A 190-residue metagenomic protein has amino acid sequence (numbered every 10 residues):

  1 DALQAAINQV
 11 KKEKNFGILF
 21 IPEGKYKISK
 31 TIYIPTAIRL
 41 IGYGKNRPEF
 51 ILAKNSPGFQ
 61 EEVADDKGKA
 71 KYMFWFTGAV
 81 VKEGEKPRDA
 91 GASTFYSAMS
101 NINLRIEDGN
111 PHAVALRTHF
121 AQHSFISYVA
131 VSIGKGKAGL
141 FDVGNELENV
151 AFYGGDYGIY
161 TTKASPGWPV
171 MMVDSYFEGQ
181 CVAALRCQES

Functional and structural regions predicted by a protein language model:
D1-S190: Extracellular/periplasmic carbohydrate-active domains that bind, remodel, or depolymerize complex polysaccharides
